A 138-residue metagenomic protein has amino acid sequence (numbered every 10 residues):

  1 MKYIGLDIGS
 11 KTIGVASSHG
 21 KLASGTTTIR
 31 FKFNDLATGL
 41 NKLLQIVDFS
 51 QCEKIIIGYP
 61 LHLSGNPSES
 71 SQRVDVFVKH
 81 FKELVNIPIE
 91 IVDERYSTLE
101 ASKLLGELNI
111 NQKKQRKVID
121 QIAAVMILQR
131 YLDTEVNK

Functional and structural regions predicted by a protein language model:
M1-Y3, K11-K138: Phosphate- and other anionic-substrate recognition elements at nucleic-acid/protein interfaces
D7: Conserved catalytic-loop position in the HRD/HxD motif
